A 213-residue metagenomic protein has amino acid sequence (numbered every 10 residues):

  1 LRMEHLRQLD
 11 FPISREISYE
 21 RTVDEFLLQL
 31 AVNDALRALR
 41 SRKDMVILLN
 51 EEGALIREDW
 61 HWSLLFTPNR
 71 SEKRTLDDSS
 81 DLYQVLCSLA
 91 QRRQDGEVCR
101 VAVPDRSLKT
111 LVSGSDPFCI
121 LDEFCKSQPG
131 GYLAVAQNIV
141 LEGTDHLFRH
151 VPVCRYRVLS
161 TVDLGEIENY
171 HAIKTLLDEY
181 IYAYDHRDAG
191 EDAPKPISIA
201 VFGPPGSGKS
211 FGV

Functional and structural regions predicted by a protein language model:
L1-R187: Extended, charged/polar low-complexity intrinsically disordered regions
G165, G212-V213: Low-complexity, acidic Ser/Thr/Pro-rich "mucin-like" tracts of secreted and single-pass surface proteins
D192-G212: Walker A/P-loop nucleotide-binding motif
